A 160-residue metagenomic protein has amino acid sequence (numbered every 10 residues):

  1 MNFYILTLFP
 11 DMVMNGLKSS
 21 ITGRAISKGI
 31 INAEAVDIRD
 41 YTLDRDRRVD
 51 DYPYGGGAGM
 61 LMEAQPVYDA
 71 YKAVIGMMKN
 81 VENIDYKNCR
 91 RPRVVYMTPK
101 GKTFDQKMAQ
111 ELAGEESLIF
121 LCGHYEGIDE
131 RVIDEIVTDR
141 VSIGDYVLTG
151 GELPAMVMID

Functional and structural regions predicted by a protein language model:
M1-E82, Y86: N-terminal nucleotide/polyanion-binding subdomain common to many enzyme families
Y4-L6, E34-V36, R93-V95, L118-I119 (+1 more regions): Hydrophobic/aromatic beta-strand patches that form the interior of the parallel beta-sheet core in alpha/beta enzyme
L8, I38, M97-K100, C122-H124 (+2 more regions): Fold-independent oxyanion-binding glycine-rich loops and adjacent beta-strand/coil segments at enzyme active sites
S20-R24, Q110-G114, I136: Short, solvent-exposed amphipathic alpha-helical segments in soluble enzyme and RNA/protein-processing domains
A25, D51-G55, I119, R140 (+1 more regions): Short glycine- and Lys/Arg-enriched binding-loop motifs that mark or flank ligand-binding interfaces
D46, Q106-M108, R131-I133: Short, well-ordered secondary-structure micro-motifs
E63-I119, H124: S-adenosyl-L-methionine/SAH cofactor-binding core of RNA-modifying enzymes
I128, V132-D160: Structured adenosyl-cofactor binding patch, chiefly the S-adenosyl-L-methionine
